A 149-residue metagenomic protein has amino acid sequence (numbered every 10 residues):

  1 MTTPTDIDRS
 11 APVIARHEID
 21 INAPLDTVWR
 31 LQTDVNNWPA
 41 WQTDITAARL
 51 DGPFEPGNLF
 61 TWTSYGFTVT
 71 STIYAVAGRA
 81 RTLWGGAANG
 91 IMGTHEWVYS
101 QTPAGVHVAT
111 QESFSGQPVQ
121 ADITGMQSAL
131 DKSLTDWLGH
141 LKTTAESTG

Functional and structural regions predicted by a protein language model:
M1-G52: Hydrophobic ligand-binding cavity/cleft-lining segments
D8-S10, T63-S64, G86-N89: Short Gly/Pro-enriched turn/cap motifs at secondary-structure boundaries
P12-E18, L59, T68, M92-T94 (+1 more regions): Intrinsic-disorder/low-complexity, polar/charged segments enriched in Ser/Thr/Lys/Arg/Asp/Glu/Gln
H17-I19, V69-A75, G86, G93-Q101: Hydrophobic/aromatic beta-strand elements that line small-molecule binding cavities or substrate pockets in beta-rich
N22-D26, Y74-R79, V98-H107, T148: A short, structured loop/turn motif at beta-sheet edges
Q32, S71, T82-W84, H95 (+1 more regions): Polar/charged side chains located within well-ordered beta-strands of beta-rich proteins
P53-T61, V76-W84: Short, hydrophobic/aromatic-rich segments at coil-to-beta transitions
A87-T144: Beta-strand/loop substructures that line and gate deep hydrophobic ligand-binding cavities in soluble
